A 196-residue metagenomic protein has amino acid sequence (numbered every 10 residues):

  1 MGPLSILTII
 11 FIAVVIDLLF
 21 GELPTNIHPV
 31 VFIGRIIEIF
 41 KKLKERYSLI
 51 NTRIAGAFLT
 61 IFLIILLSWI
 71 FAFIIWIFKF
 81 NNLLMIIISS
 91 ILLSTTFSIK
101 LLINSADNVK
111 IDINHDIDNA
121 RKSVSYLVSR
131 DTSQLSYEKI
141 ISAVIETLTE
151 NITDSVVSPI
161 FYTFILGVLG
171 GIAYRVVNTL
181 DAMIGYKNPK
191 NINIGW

Functional and structural regions predicted by a protein language model:
M1-A173, V177, G185-W196: Hydrophobic alpha-helical transmembrane segments
A182: Glycine-rich phosphate/dinucleotide-binding loop and adjoining beta-alpha-beta core of small-molecule
